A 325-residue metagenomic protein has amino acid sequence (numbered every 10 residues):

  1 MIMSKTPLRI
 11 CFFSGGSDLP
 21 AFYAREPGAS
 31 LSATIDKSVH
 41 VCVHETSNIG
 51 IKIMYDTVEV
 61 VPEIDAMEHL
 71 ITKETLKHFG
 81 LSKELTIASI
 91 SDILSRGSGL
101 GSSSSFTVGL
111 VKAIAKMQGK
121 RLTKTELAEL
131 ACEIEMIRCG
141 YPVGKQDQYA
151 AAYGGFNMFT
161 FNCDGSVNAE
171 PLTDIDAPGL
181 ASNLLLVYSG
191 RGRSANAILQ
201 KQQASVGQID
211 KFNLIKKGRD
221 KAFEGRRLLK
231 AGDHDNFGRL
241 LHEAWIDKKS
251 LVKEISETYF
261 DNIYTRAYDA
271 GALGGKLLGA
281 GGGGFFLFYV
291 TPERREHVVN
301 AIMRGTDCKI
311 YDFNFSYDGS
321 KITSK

Functional and structural regions predicted by a protein language model:
M1-F13, D18-A24, S32, D36-L81 (+4 more regions): C-terminal nucleotide
H78-S98, L130-E133: Glycine- and acidic-rich phosphate- and metal-coordinating loops
S98-K124, A152: DPxDG-like acidic metal-binding loop motif
G283: Glycine-rich active-site/cofactor-binding loop and its immediate structural neighborhood
